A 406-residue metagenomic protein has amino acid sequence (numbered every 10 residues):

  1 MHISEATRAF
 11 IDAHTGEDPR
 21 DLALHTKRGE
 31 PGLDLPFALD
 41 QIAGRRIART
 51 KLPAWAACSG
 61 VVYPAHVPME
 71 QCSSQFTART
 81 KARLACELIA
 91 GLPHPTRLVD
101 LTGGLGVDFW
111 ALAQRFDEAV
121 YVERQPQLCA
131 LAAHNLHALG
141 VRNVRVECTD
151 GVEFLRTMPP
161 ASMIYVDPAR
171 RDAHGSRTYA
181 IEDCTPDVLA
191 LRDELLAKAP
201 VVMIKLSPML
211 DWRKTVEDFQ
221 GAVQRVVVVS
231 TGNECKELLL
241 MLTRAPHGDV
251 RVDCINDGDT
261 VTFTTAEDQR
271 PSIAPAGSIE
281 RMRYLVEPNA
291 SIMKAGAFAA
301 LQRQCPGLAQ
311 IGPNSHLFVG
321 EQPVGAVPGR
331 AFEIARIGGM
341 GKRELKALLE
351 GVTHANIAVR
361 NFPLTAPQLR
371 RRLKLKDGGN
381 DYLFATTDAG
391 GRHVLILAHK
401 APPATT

Functional and structural regions predicted by a protein language model:
M1-T406: SAM-dependent transferase fold signal centered on methyltransferase-like domains, encompassing both Class I
